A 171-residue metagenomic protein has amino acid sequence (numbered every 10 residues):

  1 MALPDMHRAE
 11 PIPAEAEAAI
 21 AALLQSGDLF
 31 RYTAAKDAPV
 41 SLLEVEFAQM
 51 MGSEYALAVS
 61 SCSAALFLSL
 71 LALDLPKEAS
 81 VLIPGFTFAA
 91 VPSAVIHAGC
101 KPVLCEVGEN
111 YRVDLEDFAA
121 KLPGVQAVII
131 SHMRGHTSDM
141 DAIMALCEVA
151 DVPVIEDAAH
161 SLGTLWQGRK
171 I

Functional and structural regions predicted by a protein language model:
M1-A72, E148: Conserved PLP-binding active-site segment in aminotransferase class I/II-type PLP enzymes
D28, S161-G168: Active-site region of PLP-dependent enzymes
L71-A158, L165: PLP-dependent aminotransferase-like
